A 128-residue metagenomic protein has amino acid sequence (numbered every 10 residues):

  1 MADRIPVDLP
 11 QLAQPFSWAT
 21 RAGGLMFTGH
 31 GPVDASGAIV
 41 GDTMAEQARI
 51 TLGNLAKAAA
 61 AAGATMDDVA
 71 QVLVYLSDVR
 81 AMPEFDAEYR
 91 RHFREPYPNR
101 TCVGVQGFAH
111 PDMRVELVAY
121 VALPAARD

Functional and structural regions predicted by a protein language model:
M1-G53, K57-A70, L76-D128: N-terminal presequence-like segments and the immediate start of the first folded domain
